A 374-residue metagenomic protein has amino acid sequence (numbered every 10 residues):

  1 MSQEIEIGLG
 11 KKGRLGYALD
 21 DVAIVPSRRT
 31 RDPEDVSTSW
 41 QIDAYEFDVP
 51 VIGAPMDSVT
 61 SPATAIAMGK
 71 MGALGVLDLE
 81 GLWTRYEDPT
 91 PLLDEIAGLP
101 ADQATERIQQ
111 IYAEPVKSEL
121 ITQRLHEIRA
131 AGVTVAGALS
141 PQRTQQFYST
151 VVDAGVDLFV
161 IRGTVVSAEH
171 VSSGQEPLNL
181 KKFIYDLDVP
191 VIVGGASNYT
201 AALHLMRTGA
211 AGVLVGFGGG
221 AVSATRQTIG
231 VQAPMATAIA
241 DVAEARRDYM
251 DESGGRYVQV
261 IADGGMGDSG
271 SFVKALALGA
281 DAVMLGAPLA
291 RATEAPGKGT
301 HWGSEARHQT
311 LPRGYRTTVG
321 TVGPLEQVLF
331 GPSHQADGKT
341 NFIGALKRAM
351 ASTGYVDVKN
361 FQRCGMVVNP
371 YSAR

Functional and structural regions predicted by a protein language model:
M1-R28, Y112-V116, L120-H126, G230-A262 (+1 more regions): Alpha/beta catalytic cores of nucleotide-metabolism and tRNA/nucleoside-modifying enzymes
M1-S253, Q259, L289: Active-site entrance/lid segments in N-terminal catalytic domains of soluble metabolic enzymes
